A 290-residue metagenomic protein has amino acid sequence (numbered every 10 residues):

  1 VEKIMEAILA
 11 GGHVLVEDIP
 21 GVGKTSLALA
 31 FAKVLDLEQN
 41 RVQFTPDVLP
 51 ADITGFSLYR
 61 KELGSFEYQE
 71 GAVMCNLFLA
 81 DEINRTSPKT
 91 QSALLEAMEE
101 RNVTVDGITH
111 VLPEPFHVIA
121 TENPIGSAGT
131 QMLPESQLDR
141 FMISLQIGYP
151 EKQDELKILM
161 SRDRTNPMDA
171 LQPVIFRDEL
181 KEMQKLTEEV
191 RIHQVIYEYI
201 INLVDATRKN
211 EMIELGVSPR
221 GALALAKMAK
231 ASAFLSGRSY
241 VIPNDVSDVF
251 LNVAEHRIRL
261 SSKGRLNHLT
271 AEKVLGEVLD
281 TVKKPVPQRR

Functional and structural regions predicted by a protein language model:
K3-E6, Y59-L79: Conserved alpha-helical scaffold flanking the Walker A/P-loop in AAA+ ATPase domains
M5-T45: Walker A/P-loop
V14, F78, F116: Conserved beta-strand position immediately N-terminal to the Walker
D18, D81-E82, A93: Walker B catalytic acidic pair
V34-E62: AAA+/P-loop NTPase substrate/partner-engagement loops
R60-S65, T86, M98-V190, K230-L235: Canonical AAA+ ATPase core
A170-L225: Conserved AAA+ ATPase small/helical "lid" subdomain
K209-R290: C-terminal engagement/docking regions of AAA+ P-loop ATPases
